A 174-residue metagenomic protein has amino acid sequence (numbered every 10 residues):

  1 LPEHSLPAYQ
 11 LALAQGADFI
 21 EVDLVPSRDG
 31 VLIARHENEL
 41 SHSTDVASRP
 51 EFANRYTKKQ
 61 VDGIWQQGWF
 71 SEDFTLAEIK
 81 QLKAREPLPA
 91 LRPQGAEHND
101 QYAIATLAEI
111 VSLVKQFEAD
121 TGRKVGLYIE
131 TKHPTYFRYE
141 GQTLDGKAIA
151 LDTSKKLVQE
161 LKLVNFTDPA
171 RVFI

Functional and structural regions predicted by a protein language model:
L1-I174: Phosphate-group recognition and catalysis centered on beta-loop-alpha active-site segments
